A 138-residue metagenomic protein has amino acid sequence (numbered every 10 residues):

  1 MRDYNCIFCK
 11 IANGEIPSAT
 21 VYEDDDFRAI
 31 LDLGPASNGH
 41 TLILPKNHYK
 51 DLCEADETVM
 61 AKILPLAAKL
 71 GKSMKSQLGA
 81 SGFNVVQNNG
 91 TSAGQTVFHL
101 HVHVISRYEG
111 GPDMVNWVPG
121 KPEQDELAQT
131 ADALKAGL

Functional and structural regions predicted by a protein language model:
M1-L138: HIT superfamily nucleotide-processing domains
